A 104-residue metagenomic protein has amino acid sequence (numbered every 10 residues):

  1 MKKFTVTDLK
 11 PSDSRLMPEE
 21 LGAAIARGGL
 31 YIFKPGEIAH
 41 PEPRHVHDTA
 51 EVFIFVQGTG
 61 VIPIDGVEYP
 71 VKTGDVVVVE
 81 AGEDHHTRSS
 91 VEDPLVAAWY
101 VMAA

Functional and structural regions predicted by a protein language model:
T7-P43, T49, M102: A short glycine-rich, His/Asp/Glu-containing loop-to-beta-strand
A26-L30, A50, V76, P94-A97: Structural motif
F33, H45-I62: Short, conserved beta-strand element in jelly-roll/cupin
H40, P70-K72, H86: A sequence-level detector of short linear motifs
V52, T59-V61, E68, D84 (+1 more regions): Structural motif
G66-A81: Short acidic-glycine-tyrosine-enriched beta hairpin
A81-A104: Ligand-binding loop in jelly-roll beta-barrel domains
